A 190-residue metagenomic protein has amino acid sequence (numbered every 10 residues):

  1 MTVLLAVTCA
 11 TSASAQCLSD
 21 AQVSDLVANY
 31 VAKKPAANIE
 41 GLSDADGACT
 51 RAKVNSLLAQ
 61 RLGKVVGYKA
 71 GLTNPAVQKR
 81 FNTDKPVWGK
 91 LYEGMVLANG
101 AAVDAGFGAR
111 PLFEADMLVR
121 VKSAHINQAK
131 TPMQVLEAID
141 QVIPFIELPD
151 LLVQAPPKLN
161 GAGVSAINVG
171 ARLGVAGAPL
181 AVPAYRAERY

Functional and structural regions predicted by a protein language model:
M1-C9: Bacterial N-terminal signal peptides
T11-A15: Sec/Tat signal peptide C-region and signal peptidase I cleavage site
Q16-Y190: Catalytic-core "active-site belt" of small-molecule-metabolizing enzymes, emphasizing His/Asp/Glu-rich regions
